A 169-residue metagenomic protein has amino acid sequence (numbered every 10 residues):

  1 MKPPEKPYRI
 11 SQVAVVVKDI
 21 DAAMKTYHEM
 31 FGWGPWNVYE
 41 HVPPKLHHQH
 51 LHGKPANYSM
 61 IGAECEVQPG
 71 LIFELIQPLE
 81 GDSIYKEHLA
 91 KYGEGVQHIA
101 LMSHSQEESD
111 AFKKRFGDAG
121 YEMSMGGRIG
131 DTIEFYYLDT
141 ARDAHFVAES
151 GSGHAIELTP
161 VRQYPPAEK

Functional and structural regions predicted by a protein language model:
M1-K6, V15, L71-I76, D110-K169: Vicinal oxygen chelate
P3-P4, G53, A90: Short consensus segments that form the blades of beta-propeller domains, in both extracellular/periplasmic
P7-Q12, E29, Q49, E74: Short helix/turn-capping signatures at newly exposed starts of structured segments
I10-K18, A63-L71, H88-E107: Vicinal oxygen chelate
V16-G70, A111-T132, Y164-E168: Core segments of cupin and vicinal oxygen chelate
G81: A conserved mid-domain beta-alpha-beta active-site/ligand-binding segment of alpha/beta enzyme cores
Y85: Zn2+-dependent peptidoglycan hydrolase active-site motif and core
